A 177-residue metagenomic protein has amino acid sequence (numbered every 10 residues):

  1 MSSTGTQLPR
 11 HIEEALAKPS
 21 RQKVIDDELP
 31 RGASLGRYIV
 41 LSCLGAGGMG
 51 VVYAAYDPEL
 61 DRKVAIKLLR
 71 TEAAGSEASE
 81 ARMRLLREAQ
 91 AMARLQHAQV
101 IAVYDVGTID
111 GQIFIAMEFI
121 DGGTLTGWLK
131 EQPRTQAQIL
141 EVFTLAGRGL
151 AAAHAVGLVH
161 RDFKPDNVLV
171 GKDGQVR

Functional and structural regions predicted by a protein language model:
M1-A15: Intrinsically disordered, low-complexity regulatory segments that flank or precede the catalytic domain of eukaryotic
S3, K18-R177: Conserved ATP-binding/catalytic core of the eukaryotic-like protein kinase fold, especially serine/threonine kinases
